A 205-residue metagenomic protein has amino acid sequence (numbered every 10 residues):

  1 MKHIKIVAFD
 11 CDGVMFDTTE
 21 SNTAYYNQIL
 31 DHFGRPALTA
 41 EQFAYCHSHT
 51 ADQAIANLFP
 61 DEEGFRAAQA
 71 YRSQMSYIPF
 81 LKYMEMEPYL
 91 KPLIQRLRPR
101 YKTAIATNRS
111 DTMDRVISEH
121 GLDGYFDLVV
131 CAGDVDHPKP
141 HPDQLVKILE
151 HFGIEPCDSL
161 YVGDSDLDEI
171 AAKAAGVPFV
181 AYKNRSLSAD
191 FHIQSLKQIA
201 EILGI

Functional and structural regions predicted by a protein language model:
M1-K5, S110, R115-I205: Asp-based, Mg2+/Mn2+-dependent phosphohydrolase catalytic module
K2-P99: N-terminal helical cap/lid subdomain that shapes the substrate entry/recognition surface in HAD-like hydrolases
F9, T103, S159: Short glycine- and Lys/Arg-enriched binding-loop motifs that mark or flank ligand-binding interfaces
V14, A106-T107: Conserved phosphate-coupling serine/threonine residues in phosphotransfer and NTP-handling enzymes
T18, F43, E85, I105 (+2 more regions): Residues that cap or flank secondary-structure elements
R96-Y101, G153-P156: Short, surface-exposed connector motifs at secondary-structure boundaries
Y101-T103, P178: Short beta-strand/loop segments at the ligand-binding rim of alpha/beta enzyme cores
